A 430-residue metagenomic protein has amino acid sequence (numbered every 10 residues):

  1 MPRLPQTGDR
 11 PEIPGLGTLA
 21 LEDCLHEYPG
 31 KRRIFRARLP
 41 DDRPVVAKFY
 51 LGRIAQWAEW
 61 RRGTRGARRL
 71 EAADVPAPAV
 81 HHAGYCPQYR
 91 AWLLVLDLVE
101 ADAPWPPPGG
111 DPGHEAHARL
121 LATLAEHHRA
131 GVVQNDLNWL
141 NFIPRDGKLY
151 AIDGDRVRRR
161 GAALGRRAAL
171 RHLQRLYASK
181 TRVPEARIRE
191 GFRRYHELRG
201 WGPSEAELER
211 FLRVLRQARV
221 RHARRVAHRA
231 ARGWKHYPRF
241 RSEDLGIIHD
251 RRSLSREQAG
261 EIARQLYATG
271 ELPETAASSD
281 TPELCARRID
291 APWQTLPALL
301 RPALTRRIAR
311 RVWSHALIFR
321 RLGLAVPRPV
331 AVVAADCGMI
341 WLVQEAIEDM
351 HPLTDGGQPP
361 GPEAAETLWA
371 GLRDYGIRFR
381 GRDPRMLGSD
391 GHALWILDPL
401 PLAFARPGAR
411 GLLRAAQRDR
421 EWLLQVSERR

Functional and structural regions predicted by a protein language model:
M1-E22, R210-E274: Juxta-kinase regulatory segment immediately upstream of eukaryotic protein kinase catalytic domains
E12-D102, A122-A130, Q134, I247-H351 (+2 more regions): Conserved ATP-binding subdomain of kinase catalytic cores across diverse folds
P40-D42, R145-G147, S389-H392: Short acidic-glycine loop/turn motifs at beta-strand connectors
E100, W139, R156, E348 (+1 more regions): Short, glycine/acidic-enriched loop or turn micro-motifs at the edges of active sites
A103-P112, P352-Q358: AlphaC helix of the protein kinase catalytic domain
P112-T123, P360-L368: Conserved alphaE helix
V132-W139, G376-P384: Catalytic-loop of the protein kinase fold
Y150-L215, I377-G381, S389-R430: C-lobe/activation-segment region of protein kinase-like
